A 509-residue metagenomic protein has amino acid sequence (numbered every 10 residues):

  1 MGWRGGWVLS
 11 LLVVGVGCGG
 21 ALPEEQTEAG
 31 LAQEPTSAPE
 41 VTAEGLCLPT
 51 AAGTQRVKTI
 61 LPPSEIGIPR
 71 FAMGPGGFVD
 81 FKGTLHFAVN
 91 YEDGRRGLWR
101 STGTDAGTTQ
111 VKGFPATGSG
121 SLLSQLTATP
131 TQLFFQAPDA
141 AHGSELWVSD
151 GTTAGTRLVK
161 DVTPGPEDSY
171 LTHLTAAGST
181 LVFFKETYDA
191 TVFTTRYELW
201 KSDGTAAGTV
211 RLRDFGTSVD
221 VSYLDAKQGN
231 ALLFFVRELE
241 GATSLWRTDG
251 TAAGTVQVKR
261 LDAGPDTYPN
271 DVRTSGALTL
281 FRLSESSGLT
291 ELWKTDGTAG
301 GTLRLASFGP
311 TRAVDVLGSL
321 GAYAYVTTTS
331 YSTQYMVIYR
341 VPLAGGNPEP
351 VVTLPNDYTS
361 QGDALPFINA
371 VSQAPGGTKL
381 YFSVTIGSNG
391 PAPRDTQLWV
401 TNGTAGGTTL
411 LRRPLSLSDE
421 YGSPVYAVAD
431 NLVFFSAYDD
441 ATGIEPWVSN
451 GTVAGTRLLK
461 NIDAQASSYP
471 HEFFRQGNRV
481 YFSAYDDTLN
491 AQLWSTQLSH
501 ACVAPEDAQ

Functional and structural regions predicted by a protein language model:
M1-V8: Bacterial N-terminal signal peptides that target proteins for export
G15-G17: C-terminal motif of bacterial Sec signal peptides marking the signal peptidase cleavage site
G19-A21: Bacterial signal peptide processing site
S37, A43-Q509: Feature 14080 marks short, conserved micro-sites in well-ordered regions that are central to protein function
